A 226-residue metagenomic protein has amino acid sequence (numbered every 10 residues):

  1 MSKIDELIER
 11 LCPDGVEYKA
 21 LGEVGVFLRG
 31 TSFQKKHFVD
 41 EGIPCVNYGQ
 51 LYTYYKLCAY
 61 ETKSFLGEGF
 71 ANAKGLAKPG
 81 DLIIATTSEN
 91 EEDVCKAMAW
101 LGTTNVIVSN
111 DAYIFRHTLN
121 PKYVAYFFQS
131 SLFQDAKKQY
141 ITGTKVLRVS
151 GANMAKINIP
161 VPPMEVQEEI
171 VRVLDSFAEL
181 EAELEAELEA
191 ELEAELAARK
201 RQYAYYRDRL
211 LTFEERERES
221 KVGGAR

Functional and structural regions predicted by a protein language model:
M1-R226: Charged, alpha-helix-forming regions
